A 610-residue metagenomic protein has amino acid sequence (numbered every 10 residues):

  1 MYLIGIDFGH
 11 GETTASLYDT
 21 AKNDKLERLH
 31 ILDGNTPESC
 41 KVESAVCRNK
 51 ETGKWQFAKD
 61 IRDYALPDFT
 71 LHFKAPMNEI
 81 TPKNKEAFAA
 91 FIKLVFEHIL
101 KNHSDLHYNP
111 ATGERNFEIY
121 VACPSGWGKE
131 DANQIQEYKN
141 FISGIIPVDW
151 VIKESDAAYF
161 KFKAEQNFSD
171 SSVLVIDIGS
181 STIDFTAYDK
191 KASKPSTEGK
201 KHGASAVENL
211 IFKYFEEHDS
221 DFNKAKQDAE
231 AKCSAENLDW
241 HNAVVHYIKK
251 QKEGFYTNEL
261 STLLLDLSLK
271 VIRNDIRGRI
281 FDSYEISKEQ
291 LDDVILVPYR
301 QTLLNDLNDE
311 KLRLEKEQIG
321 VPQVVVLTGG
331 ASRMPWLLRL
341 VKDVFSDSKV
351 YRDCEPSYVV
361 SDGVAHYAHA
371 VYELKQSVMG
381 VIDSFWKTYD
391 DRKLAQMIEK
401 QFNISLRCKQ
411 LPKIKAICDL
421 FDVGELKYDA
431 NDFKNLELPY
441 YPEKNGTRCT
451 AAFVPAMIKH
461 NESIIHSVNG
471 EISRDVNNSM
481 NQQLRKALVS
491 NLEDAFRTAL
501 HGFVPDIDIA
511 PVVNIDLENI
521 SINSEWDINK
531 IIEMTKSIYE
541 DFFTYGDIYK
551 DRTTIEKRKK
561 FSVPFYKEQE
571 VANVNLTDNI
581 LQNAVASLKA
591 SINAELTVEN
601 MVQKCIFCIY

Functional and structural regions predicted by a protein language model:
M1, P147-I176, V359-E373: Conserved phosphate-binding catalytic cores of ATP/NTP-utilizing and phosphoryl-transfer enzymes
M1-L26, A164-K194, V364: Gly/Thr-rich phosphate-binding beta-strand-loop-beta motif of the actin/hexokinase/Hsp70
A21-S143, L210-D266: Phosphate-binding loop and its immediate beta->loop->alpha context in nucleotide/phosphate-handling enzymes
A58-I61, G126, A206-L340, L411-K415 (+4 more regions): Gly/charged contiguous loops adjacent to phosphate- or pyrophosphate-bearing nucleotide/cofactor binding elements
F69, T81-F96, E130-D131, V151-S155 (+4 more regions): Phosphate/oxyanion-binding active-site loops and adjacent basic polyanion-contact surfaces
A90-P110, E154-S169, E289-P322, Y367 (+5 more regions): Phosphate/ATP-binding catalytic cores across multiple sugar-kinase/actin-like superfamilies, primarily ASKHA
Q134-Y138, R333-F345: Conserved helicase motor "Helicase C" RecA-like lobe of SF1/SF2 P-loop NTPases
Y372-E443: Charged, amphipathic alpha-helical linkers/stalks
